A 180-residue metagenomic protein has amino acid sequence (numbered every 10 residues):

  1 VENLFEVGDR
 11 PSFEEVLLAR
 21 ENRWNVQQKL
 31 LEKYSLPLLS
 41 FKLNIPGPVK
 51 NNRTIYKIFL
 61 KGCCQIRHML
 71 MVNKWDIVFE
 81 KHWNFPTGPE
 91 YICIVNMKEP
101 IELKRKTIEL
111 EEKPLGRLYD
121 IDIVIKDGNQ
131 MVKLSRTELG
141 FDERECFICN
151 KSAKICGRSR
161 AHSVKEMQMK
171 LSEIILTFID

Functional and structural regions predicted by a protein language model:
V1-N73, P86, I101-D180: Long, contiguous binding/interaction regions
D76: Flexible, glycine/charged-enriched surface loops at secondary-structure junctions
F79-G88: Short, charge-patterned binding micro-sites
T87-K98: Short cationic amphipathic helices and targeting signals
